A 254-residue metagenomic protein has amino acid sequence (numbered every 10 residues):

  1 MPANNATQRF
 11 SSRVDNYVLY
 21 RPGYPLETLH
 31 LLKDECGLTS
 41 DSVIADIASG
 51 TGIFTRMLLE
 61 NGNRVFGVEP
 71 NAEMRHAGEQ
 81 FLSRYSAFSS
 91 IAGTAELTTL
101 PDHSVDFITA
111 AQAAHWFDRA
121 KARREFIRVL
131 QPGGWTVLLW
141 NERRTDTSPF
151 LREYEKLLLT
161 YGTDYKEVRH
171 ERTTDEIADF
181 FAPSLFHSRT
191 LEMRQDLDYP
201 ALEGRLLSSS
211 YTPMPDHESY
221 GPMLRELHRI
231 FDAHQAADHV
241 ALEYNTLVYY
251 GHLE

Functional and structural regions predicted by a protein language model:
M1-S42: Conserved class I S-adenosyl-L-methionine
S12, N16-Y17, Y24, L31 (+8 more regions): Tryptophan-centric aromatic hotspots in well-structured domains and transmembrane helices
V43-A45, T51-L97: Class I SAM-dependent methyltransferase SAM/SAH-binding core
T51, D175-E254: Conserved Class I S-adenosyl-L-methionine
E96-F107: A short acidic, Gly/Pro-enriched loop at the edge of an enzyme's catalytic core that lines a small-molecule cofactor
A110-A111, R119: A short beta-strand submotif of the Rossmann-like class I SAM-dependent methyltransferase core that lines
F117-F126: A short, conserved alpha-helix within the catalytic core of class I
R128-Q195: Conserved catalytic/acceptor-binding region of the Class I
